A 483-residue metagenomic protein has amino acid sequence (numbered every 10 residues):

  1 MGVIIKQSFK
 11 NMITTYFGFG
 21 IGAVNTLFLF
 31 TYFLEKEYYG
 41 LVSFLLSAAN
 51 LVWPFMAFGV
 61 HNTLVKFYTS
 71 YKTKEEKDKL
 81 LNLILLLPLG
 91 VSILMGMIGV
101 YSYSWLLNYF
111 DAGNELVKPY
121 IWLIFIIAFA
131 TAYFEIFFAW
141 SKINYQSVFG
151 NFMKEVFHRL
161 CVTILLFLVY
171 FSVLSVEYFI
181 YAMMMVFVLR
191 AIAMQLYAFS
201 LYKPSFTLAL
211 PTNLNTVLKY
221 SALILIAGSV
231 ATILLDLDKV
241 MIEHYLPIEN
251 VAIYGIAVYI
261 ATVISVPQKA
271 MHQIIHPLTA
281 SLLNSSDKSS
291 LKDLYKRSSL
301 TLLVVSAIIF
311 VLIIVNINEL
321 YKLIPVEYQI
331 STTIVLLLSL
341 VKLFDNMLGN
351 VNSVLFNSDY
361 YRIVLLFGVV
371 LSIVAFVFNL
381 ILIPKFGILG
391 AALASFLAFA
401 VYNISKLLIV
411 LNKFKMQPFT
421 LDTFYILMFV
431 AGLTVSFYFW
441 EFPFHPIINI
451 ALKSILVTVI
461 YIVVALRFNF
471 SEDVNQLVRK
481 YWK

Functional and structural regions predicted by a protein language model:
M1-I4, L116, V176-A182, I192-L235 (+4 more regions): Interhelical loop/hinge segments that connect adjacent transmembrane helices in multipass membrane
V3-N62, S92-V100, I127, K219-I248 (+1 more regions): Signature of the first transmembrane helix
I5, A130-V156, S339-V370, V410-N412: Membrane-interface junctions at transmembrane-helix termini in multi-pass inner-membrane proteins
Q7-A23, A182-M194, A198, P211-S281 (+3 more regions): Transmembrane helical elements of multi-pass membrane transporters/channels
A57-K72, I143, A257-S299, N352-N357: Helix-loop junctions and terminal segments of transmembrane helices in multi-pass membrane transport/translocation
W105-I124, I313-L343, G349: Interfacial segments at transmembrane-helix termini and the short loops linking adjacent helices
M153-S200, Y220, V370-V374, I388-I409 (+2 more regions): Hydrophobic alpha-helical transmembrane segments
Y438-K483: Membrane-proximal transmembrane or re-entrant/amphipathic helices at the cytosolic face
